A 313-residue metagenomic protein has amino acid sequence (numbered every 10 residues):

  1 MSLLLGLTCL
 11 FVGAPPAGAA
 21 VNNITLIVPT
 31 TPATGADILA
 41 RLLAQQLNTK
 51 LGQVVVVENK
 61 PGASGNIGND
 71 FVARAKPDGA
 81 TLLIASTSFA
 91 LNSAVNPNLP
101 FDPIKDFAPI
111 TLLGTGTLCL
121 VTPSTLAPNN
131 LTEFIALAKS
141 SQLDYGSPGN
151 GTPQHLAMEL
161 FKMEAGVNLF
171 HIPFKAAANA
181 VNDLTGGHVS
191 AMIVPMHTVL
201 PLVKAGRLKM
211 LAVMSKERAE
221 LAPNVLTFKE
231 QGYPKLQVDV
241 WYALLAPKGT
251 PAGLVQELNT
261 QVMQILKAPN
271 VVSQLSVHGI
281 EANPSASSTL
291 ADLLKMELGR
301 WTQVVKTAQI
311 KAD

Functional and structural regions predicted by a protein language model:
S2-G13: Bacterial N-terminal signal peptides
L7, G18-N22, Q46-K50, S124-A136 (+4 more regions): Short hydrophobic alpha-helices and adjacent helix-cap/hinge residues
G18-K105, Q142, N150, G166-S190 (+3 more regions): N-terminal (or domain-start) structured segment
N23, M163-E164, A252-D313: An extracytoplasmic/periplasmic, membrane-proximal ligand-sensing/linker region
R74-G79, A94-N179, F228, W241-Q274: Hinge/capping helix and adjacent helix->loop/strand transition within the periplasmic-binding protein
G79-A85, D144, S190-V194, K209-A212 (+1 more regions): Paired acidic/hydrophobic, glycine-rich loop segments that form the ligand-binding mouth/hinge of periplasmic-binding
F89-N98, H155, L160-E164, A191-V225: A ligand-binding cleft/hinge motif common to bilobed small-molecule-binding domains
